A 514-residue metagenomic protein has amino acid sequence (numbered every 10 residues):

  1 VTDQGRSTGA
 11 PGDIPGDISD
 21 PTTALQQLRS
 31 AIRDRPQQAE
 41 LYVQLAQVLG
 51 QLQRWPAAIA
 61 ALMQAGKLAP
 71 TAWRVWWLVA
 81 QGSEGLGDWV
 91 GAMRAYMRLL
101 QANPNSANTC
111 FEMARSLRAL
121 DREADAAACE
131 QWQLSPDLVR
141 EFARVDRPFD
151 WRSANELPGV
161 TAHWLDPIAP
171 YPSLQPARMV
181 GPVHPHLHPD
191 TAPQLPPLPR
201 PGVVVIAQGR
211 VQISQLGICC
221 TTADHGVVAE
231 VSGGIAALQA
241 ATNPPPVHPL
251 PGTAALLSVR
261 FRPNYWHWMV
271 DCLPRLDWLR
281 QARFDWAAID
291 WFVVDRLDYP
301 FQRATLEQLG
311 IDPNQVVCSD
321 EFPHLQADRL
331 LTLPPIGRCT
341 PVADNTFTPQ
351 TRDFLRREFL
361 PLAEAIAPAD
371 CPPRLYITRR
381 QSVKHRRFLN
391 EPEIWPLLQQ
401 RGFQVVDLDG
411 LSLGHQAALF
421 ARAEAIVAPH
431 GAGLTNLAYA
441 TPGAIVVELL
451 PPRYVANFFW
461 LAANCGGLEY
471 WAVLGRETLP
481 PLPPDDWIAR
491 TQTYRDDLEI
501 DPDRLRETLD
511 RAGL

Functional and structural regions predicted by a protein language model:
D17, Q51, G85, A119-L120: Register position in tetratricopeptide repeats
S30-A31, Q64-A65, R98-L99, Q133: Canonical positions in the second alpha-helix
A39-E40, W73-R74, A107-N108: Helix-start (N-cap) detector for alpha-helical repeat units in TPR-like alpha-solenoids, especially tetratricopeptide
L78, E112-R115, A119-L514: The feature primarily captures lumenal catalytic ectodomains of type II secretory-pathway glycosyltransferases
